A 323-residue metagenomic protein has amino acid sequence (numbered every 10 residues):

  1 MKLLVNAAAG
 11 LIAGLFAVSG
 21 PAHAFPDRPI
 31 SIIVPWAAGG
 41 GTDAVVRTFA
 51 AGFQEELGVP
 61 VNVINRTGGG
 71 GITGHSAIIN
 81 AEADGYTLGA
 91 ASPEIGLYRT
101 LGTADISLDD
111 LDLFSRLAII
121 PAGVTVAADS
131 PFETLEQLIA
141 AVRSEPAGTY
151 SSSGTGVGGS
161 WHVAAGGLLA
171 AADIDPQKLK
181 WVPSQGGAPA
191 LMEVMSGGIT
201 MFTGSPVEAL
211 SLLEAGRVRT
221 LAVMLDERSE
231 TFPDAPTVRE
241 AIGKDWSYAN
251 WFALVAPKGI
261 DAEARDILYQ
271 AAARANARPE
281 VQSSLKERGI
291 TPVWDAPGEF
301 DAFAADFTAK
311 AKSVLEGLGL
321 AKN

Functional and structural regions predicted by a protein language model:
M1-V5: Positively charged n-region of N-terminal signal peptides that target proteins for export
N6-S19: Bacterial N-terminal signal peptides
H23-D110, I174-M201, P292-D295, G317-N323: N-terminal (or domain-start) structured segment
F25-D27, S115-I119, D245-A249: Short, flexible turn/loop "capping" segments at secondary-structure junctions
D27-P29, A262-N323: An extracytoplasmic/periplasmic, membrane-proximal ligand-sensing/linker region
A77-Y86, R99-P189, V238, W251-S284: Hinge/capping helix and adjacent helix->loop/strand transition within the periplasmic-binding protein
P93-T103, G166-D173, S196, T200-D234 (+1 more regions): A ligand-binding cleft/hinge motif common to bilobed small-molecule-binding domains
E208-A277, D306-A309: C-terminal lobe and pocket-closing loops of periplasmic/extracytoplasmic Venus-flytrap solute-binding proteins
